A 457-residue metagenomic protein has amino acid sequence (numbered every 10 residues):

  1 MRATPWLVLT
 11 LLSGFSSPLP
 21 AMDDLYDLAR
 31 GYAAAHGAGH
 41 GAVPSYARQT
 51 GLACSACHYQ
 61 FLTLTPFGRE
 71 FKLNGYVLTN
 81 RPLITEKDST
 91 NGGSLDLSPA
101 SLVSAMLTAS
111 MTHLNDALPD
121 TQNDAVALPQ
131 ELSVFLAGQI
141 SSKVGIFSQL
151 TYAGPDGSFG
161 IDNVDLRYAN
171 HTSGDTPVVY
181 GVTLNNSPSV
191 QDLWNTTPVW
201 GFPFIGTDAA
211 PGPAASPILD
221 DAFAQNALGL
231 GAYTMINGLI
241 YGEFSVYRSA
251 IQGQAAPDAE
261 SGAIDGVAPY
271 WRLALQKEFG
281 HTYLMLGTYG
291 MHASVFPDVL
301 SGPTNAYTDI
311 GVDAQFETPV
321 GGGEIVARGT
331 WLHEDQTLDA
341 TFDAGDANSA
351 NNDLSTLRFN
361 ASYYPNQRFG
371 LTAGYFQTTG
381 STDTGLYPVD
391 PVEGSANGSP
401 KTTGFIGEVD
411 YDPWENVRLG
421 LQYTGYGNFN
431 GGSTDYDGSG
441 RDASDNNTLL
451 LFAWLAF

Functional and structural regions predicted by a protein language model:
M1-H40, T63-M106, E278, P297-D298 (+3 more regions): Post-cleavage N-terminal segment of exported redox proteins
G51-F61: The canonical Cys-X-X-Cys-His
A53, V417, A443-F457: Outer-membrane beta-barrel "beta-signal"
L62-P66, S98-L114, P119-Q252, D265-H281 (+7 more regions): Outer membrane beta-barrel
Q122-V126, G154-I161, D220-A224, A259-G266 (+4 more regions): Replace "Gram-negative outer membrane beta-barrel proteins" with "bacterial and organellar outer membrane beta-barrel
D192-W200, Q254-A256, D298-L300, D339-D343 (+2 more regions): Outer-membrane beta-barrel and related beta-rich outer-membrane complex signature in Gram-negative bacteria
H281-G407, Y411, Y423: Detector for outer-membrane/organellar transmembrane beta-barrel domains, recognizing the amphipathic beta-strand
E415-L419, Y423-D442: C-terminal beta-signal and adjacent terminal beta-strands/loops of Gram-negative outer-membrane beta-barrel proteins
